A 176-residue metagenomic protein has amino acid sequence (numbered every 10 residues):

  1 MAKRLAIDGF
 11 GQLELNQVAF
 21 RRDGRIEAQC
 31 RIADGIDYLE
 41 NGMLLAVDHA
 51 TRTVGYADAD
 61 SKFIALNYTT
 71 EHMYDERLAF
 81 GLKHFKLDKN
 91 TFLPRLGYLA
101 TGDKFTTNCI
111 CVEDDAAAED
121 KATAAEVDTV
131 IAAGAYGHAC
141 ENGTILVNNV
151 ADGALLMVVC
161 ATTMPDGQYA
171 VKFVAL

Functional and structural regions predicted by a protein language model:
M1-L176: Surface-exposed, low-hydrophobicity beta-strand/loop segments enriched in small/polar/acidic residues
